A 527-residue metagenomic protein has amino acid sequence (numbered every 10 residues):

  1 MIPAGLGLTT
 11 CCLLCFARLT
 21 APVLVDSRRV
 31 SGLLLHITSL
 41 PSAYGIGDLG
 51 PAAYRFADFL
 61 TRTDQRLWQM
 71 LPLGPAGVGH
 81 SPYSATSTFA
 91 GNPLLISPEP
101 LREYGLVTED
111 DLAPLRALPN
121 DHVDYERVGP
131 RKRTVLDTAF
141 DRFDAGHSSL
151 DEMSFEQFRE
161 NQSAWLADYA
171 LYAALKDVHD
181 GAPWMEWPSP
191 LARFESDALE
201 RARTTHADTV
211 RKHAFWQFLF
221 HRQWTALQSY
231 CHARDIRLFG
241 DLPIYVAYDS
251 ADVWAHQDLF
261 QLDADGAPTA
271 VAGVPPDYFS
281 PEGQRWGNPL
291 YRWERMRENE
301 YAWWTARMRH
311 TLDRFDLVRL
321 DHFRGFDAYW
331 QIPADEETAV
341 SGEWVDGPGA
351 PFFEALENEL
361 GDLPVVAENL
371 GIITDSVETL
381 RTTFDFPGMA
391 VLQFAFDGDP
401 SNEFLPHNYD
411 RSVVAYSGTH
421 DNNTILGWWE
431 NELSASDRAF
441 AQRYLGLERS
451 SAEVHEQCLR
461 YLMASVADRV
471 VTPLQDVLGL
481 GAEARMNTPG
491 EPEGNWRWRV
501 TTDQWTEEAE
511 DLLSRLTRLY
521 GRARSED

Functional and structural regions predicted by a protein language model:
G5-G7: Residue-identity detector for glycine
C11-C15: Cysteine-centered motifs
R18-P51, T63: Mature N-terminal, pre-catalytic/accessory segment of carbohydrate-active enzymes
L24-V25, H36, G79-Q217, H221 (+3 more regions): Alpha-amylase-like alpha-glycosidases and glucanotransferases acting on alpha-linked glucans and related
A52-G74, R314: Catalytic domains of carbohydrate-active enzymes, especially glycoside hydrolases
H213-V246: Conserved, well-ordered alpha-helix/loop/beta-strand core segments that scaffold catalytic motifs
G479-D527: Structured C-terminal cap/extension of enzyme domains
